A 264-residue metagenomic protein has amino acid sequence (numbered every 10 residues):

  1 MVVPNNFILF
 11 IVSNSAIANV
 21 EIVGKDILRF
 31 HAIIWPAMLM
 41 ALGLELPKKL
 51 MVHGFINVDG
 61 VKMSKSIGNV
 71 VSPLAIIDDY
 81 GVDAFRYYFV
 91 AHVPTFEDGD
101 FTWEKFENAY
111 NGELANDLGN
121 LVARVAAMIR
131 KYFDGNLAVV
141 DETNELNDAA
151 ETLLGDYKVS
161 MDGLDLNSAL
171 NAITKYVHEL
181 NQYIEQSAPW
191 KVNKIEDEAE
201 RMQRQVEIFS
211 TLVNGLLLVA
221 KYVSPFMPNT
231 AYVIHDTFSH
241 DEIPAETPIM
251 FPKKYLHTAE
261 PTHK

Functional and structural regions predicted by a protein language model:
M1-L9, V122-Y157, V177, N181-R201 (+1 more regions): Conserved, charged catalytic cores of large soluble enzymes
M1-V23, L42-K48: NTP-dependent nucleotidyl-transfer catalytic core
S13-V23, D100-N108, K158, R201: Glycine- and acidic
G24-I27, I76-I77, F106-D117, E142-A150 (+3 more regions): Secondary-structure capping and boundary motifs in well-ordered enzyme cores
I27-L42: Metal-dependent nuclease catalytic cores in nucleic-acid-processing enzymes, especially RNase H-like/related
H31, L118, I173, P228: Residue-level signal for inorganic ion chemistry
G54-D141, H240-H257: Catalytic adenosine-cofactor/nucleotide-binding cores of aminoacyl-tRNA synthetases and other
V159, L164, T174-K264: Basic, alpha-helical terminal appendages of large translation-related enzymes
